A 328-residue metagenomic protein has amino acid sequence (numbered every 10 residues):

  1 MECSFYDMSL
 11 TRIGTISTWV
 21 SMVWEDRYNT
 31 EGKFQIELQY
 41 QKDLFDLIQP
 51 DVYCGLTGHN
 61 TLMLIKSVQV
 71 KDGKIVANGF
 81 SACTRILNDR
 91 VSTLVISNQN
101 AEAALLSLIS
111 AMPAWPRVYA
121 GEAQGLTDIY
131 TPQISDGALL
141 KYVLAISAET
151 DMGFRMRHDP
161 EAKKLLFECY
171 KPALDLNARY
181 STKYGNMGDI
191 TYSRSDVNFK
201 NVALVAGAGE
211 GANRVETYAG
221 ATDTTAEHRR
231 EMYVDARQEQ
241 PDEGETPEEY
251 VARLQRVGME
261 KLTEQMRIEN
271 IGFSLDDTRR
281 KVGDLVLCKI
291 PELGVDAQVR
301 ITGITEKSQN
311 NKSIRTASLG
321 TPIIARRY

Functional and structural regions predicted by a protein language model:
M1-N29, G185-S193: Solvent-exposed edge beta-strands and adjacent loop segments that serve as assembly or binding interfaces
E2, K42, L174-N311, I323-R327: Acidic, small/polar-enriched beta strand-loop surface segments
Y40-A120: Surface-exposed cap/loop segments at beta↔alpha junctions
V68-A77, S81-I86, E122-F199, L204: Short beta-strand-centered interaction patches in the first periplasmic/extracellular domains of large envelope
Q69-A82, M266, K307-T321: Short, solvent-exposed secondary-structure boundary/capping segments
E102-L106, L140-V143, V202-A203, V251 (+1 more regions): Extracytoplasmic/secreted envelope proteins and their assembly/folding machinery, especially bacterial periplasmic
